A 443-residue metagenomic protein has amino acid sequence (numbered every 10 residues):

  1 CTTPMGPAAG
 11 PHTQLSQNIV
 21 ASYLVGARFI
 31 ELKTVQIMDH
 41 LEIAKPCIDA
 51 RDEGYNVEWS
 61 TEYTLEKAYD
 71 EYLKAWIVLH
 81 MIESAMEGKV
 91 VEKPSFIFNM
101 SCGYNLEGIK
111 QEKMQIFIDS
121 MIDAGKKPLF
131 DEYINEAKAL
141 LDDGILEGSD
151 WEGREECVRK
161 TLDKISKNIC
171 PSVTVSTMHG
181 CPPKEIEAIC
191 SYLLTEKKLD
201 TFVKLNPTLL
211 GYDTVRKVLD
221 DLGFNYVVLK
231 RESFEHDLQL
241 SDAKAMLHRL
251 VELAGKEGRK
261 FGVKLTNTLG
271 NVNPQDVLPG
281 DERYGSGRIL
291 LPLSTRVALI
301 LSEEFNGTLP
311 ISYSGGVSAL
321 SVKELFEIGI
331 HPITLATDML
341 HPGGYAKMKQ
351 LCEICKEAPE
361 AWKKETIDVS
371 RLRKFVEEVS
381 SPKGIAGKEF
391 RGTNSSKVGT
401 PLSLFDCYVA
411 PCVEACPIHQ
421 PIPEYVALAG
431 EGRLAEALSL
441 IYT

Functional and structural regions predicted by a protein language model:
C1-K198: N-terminal capping/small domains of soluble enzymes
T2-G6, G258-F261, L301-S314, Y425: Short beta-strand/loop segments at the ligand-binding rim of alpha/beta enzyme cores
A9-H12, L269, L309-V322: Glycine-rich beta-to-alpha transition loops that act as phosphate-gripper elements at the mouths of alpha/beta enzyme
S16-L24, E187-S191, E303, G316-L335: Catalytic cores of alpha/beta
G26-D39, L205-P207, E324-L351: Glycine-rich phosphate-binding active-site loops on the catalytic face of alpha/beta enzymes
H40-W59, M339-T366: C-terminal helical cap(s) of enzyme catalytic domains, especially alpha/beta-barrels
P207-G307, P342-E357: Glycine/Thr-rich beta-alpha phosphate-binding loop at enzyme active sites
A346, Q350-L351, K356-T443: Ferredoxin-type iron-sulfur electron-transfer modules and their immediate structural context
